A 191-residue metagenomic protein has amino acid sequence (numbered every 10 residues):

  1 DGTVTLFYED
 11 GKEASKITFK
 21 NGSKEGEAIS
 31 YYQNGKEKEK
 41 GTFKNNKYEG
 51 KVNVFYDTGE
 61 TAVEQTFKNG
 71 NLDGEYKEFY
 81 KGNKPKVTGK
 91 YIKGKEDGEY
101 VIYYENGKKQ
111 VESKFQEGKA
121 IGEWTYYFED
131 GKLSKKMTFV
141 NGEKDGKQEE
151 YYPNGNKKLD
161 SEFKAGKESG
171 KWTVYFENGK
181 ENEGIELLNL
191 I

Functional and structural regions predicted by a protein language model:
D1-I191: Glycine/tyrosine- and acidic-biased, solvent-exposed loop/turn segments at the edges of beta-strands
